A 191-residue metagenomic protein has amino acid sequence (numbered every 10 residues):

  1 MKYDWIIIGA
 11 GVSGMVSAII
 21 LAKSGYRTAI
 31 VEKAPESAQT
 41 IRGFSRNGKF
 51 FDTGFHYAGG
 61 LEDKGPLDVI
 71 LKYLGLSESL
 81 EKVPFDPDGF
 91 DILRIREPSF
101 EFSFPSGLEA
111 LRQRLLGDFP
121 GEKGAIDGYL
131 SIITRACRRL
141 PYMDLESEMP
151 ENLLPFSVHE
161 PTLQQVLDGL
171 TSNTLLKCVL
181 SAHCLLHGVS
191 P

Functional and structural regions predicted by a protein language model:
K2-I132: N-terminal glycine-rich phosphate/pyrophosphate-binding loop and immediately adjacent elements
E97-P191: Rossmann-like flavin
